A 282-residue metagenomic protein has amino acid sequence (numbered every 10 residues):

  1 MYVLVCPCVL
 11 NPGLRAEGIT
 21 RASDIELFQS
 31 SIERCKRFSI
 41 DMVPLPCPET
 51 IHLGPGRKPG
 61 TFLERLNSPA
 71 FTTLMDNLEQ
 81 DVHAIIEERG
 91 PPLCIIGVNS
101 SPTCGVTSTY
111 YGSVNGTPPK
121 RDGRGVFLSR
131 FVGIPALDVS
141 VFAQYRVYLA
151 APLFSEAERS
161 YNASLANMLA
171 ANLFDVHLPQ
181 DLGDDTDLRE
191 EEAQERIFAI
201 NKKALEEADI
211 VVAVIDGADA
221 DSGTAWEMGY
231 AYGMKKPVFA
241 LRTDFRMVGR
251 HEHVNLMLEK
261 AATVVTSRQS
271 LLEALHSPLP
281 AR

Functional and structural regions predicted by a protein language model:
M1-V3, Y145-R146: Extreme N-terminal starter segment of soluble prokaryotic enzymes
V9-R21, T103-G105, Y110-Y111: Short glycine-rich His-centered loop
R21-S39, L165-A170: Short catalytic helix/loop segments, enriched in acidic residues and glycine and frequently bearing histidine
M42, L53-R89, T117-Y145: Divalent-metal-activated hydrolytic enzyme cores
T50-L63, G183-E195: N-terminal beta-loop-helix "entrance" segment that forms/cooperates in small-molecule cofactor or anionic ligand
S100, C104-L128, G223-Y232: Short Gly/Thr/Asp-enriched flexible loops that form oxyanion-binding sites at enzyme active sites
L137-R282: Conserved catalytic or regulatory cores that recognize and/or transform ribose-phosphate-containing ligands
